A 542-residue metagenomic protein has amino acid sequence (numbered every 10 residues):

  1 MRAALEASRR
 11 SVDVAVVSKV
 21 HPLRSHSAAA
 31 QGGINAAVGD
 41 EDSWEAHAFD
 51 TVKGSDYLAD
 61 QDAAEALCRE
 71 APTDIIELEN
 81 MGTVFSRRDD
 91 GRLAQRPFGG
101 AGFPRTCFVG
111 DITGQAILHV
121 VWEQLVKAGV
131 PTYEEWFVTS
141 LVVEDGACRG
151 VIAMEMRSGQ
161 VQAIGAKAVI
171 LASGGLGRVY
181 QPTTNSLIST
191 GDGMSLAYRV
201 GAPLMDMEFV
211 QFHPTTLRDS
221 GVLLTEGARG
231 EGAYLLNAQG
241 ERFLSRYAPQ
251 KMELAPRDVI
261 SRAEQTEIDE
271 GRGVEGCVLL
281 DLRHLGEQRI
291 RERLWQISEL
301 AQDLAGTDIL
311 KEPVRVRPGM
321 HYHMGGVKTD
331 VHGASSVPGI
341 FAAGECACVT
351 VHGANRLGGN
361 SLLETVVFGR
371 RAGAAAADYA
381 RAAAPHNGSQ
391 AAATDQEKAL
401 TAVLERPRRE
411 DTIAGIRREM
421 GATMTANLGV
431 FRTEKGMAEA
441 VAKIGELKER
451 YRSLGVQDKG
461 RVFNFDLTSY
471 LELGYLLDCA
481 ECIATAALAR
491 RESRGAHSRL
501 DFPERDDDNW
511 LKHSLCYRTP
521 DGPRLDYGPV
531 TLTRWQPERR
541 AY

Functional and structural regions predicted by a protein language model:
S8, P131-R178, E208-V210, T307-H332 (+5 more regions): Conserved mixed alpha/beta core segments that line enzyme active sites in large multi-domain catalysts
R10-V12, V16, H21-P22, A28-A30 (+10 more regions): Glycine- and aromatic-enriched mobile tails/lids
V20-V52, D56, P214, V222-E226: Conserved N-terminal glycine-rich FAD pyrophosphate-binding loop of Rossmann-like flavoproteins
P22, L196, A202-L310, A375-R381 (+1 more regions): An anion/pyrophosphate-binding glycine-rich loop and adjacent beta-alpha core in soluble alpha-beta enzymes
G54-A94: Rossmann-like flavin
A59-P72, T106-E123, Y133, T183-G191 (+3 more regions): Short beta-strand to alpha-helix junction loop
N80-Q160, G165, A172, H213-S220 (+1 more regions): Conserved redox-cofactor binding core of oxidoreductases
A168-V222, L254, R272, G358-R371 (+1 more regions): Glycine-rich loop(s) and the adjacent beta-strand/alpha-helix scaffold that form part
